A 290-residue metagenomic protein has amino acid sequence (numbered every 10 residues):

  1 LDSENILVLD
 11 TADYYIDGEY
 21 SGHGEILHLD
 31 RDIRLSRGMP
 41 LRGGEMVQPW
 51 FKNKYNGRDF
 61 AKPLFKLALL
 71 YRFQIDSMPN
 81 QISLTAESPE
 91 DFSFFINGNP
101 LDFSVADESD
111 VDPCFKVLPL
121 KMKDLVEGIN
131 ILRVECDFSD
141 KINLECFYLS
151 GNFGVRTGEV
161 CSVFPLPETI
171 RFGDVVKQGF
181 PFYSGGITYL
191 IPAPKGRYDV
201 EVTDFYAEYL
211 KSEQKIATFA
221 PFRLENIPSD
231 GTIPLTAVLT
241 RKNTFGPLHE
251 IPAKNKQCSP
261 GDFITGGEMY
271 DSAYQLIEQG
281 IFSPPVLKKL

Functional and structural regions predicted by a protein language model:
L1-A61, S88, A106-P113, L120-I191 (+2 more regions): An acidic-aromatic loop/edge-strand motif
D59-I75, F115-L118, Y183-P194, A220-E225: Short beta-strands within extracellular/lumenal beta-sheet-rich domains
F73-G98, L132, I191-I216, I233-A237: Aromatic-lined ligand-binding clefts that engage carbohydrates, nucleic acids, or primary amines
F94-L118, Y206, L210-L224: Solvent-exposed beta-strand/loop surfaces of large extracellular or lumenal domains
